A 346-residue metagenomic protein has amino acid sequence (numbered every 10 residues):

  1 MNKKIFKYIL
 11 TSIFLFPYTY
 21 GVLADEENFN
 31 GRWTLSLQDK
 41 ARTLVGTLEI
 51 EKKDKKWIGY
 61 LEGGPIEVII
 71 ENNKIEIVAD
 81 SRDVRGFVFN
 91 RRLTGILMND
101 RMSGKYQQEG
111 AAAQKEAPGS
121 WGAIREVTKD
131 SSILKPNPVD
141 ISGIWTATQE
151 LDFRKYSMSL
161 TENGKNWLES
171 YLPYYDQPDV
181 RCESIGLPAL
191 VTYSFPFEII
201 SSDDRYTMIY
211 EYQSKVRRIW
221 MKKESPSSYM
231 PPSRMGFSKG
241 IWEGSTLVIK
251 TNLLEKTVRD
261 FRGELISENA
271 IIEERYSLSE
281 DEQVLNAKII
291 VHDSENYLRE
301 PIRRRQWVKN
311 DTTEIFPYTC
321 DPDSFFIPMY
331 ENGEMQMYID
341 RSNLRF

Functional and structural regions predicted by a protein language model:
M1-I9: Bacterial N-terminal signal peptides that target proteins for export
K3, V22-L23: Glycine-centered signal
I9-L15: Gram-negative bacterial Sec-dependent N-terminal signal peptides
Y18-T19: N-terminal signal peptide c-region/cleavage motif recognized by signal peptidases
A24-F346: Hydrophobic small-molecule pocket/channel-lining residues, especially in calycin-type beta-barrels
